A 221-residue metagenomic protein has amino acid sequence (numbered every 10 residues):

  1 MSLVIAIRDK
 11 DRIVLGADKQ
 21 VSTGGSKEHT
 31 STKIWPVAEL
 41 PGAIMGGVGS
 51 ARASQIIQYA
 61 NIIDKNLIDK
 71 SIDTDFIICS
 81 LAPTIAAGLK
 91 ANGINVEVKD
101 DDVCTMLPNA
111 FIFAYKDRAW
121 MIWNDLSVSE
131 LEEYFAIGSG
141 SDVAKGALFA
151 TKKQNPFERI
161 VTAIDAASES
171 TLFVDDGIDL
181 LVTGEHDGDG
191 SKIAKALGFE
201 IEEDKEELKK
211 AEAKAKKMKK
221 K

Functional and structural regions predicted by a protein language model:
M1, M106, K220-K221: Intrinsic structural disorder
M1-K99, V128-V161, V174-D187: Conserved short S/T/G-enriched processing/targeting/catalytic segments and their helical context
A51, F111, Y115-K116, K219-K221: Extended, compositionally biased low-complexity polar/Lys-Gly-rich tracts and adjacent boundary/linker regions are
C104-I137: Long, charge-patterned amphipathic alpha-helical coiled-coil/hairpin "stalk" segments used as oligomerization
F157-K221: C-terminal, charged interaction/regulatory segments at domain termini
